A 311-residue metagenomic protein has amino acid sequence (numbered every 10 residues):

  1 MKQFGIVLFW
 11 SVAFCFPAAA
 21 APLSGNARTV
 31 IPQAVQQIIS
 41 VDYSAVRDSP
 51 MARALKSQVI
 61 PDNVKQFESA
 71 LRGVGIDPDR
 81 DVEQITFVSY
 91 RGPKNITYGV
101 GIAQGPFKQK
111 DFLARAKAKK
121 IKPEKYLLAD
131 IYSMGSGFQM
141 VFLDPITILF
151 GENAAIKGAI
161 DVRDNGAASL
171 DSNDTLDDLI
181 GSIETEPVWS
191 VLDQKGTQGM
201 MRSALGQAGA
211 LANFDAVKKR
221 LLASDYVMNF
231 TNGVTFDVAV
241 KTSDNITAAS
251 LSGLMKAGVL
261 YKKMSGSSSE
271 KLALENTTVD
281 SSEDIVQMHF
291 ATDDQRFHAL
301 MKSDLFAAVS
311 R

Functional and structural regions predicted by a protein language model:
M1-G5: Positively charged n-region of N-terminal signal peptides that target proteins for export
V7-P17: Bacterial N-terminal signal peptides
A20-S133, D177-A216, G253-T278, I285-Q287 (+2 more regions): Structural boundary/hinge residues at secondary-structure and domain interfaces
A34, I96-Y98, F107, V141-I148 (+1 more regions): Short, solvent-exposed coil/turn segments at beta-strand boundaries
I39, M134-D164, G233, T278-F297: A short, solvent-exposed beta-edge/loop patch
I85-V88, Q139-F142, S190, D215-N229: Broad, structure-driven detector of short, well-ordered beta-strand segments within folded domains
Q139-M201: A conserved glycine-rich beta-strand in the N-terminal activation segment of trypsin-fold
L221-I246: Internal helical hairpin/lid segments
